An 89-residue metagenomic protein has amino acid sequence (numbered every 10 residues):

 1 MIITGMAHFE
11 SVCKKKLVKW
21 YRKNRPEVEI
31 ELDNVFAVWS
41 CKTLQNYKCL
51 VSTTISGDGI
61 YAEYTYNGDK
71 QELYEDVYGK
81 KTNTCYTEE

Functional and structural regions predicted by a protein language model:
M1-N24: N-terminal trafficking/processing presequences and adjacent post-cleavage segments of proteins routed to secretion
G5-H8, W20, T53-D58, T84-E88: Soluble, non-transmembrane alpha-helical interaction regions
L17, V28-E29, Y47, Y74 (+1 more regions): Amphipathic alpha-helical interaction segments
R22-F36, N46: Central antiparallel beta-sheet cores of small beta-barrel/beta-sandwich binding domains
V35-Q71: Amphipathic, interaction-prone secondary-structure segments
K70-E89: A short, surface-exposed interaction/processing loop segment used at functional sites
